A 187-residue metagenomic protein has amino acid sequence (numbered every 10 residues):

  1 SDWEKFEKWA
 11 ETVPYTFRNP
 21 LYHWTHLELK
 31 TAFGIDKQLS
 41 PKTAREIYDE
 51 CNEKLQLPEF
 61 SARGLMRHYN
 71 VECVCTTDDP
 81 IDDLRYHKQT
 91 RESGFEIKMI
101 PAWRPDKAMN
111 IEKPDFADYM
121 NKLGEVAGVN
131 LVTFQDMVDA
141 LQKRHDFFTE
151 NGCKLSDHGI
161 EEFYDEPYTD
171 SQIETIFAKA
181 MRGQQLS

Functional and structural regions predicted by a protein language model:
S1-S187: Metal-cofactor-binding active-site regions of metalloenzymes
